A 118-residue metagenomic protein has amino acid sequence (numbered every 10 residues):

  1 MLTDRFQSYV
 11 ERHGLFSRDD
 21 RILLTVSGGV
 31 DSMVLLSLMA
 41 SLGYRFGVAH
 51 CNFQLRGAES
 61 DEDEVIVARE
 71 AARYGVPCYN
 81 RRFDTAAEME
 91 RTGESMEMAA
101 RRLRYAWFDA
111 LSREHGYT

Functional and structural regions predicted by a protein language model:
M1-T118: Core alpha/beta nucleotide-donor-binding catalytic domains of modification enzymes
